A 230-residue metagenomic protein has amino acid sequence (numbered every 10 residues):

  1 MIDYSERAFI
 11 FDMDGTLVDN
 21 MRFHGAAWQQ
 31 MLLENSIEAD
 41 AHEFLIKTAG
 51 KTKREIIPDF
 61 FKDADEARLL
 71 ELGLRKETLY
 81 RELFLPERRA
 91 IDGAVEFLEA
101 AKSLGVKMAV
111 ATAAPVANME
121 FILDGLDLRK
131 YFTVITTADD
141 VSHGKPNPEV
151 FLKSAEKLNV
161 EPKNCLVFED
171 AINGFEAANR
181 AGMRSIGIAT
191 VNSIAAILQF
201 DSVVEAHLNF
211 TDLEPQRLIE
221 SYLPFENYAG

Functional and structural regions predicted by a protein language model:
M1-R7, E99-K102, P115-G230: Asp-based, Mg2+/Mn2+-dependent phosphohydrolase catalytic module
I2-L104: N-terminal helical cap/lid subdomain that shapes the substrate entry/recognition surface in HAD-like hydrolases
L17, I46, M108-T112, H143 (+1 more regions): Conserved SAM-binding loop
F23, T48, T52, R75 (+6 more regions): Short beta->alpha linker loops
E38, K107, R184: Residue-level detector of anion-binding/catalytic polar loops
F84-R88, A113, S185: Short, flexible loop segments at the rims of nucleotide/cofactor-binding pockets, characterized by
